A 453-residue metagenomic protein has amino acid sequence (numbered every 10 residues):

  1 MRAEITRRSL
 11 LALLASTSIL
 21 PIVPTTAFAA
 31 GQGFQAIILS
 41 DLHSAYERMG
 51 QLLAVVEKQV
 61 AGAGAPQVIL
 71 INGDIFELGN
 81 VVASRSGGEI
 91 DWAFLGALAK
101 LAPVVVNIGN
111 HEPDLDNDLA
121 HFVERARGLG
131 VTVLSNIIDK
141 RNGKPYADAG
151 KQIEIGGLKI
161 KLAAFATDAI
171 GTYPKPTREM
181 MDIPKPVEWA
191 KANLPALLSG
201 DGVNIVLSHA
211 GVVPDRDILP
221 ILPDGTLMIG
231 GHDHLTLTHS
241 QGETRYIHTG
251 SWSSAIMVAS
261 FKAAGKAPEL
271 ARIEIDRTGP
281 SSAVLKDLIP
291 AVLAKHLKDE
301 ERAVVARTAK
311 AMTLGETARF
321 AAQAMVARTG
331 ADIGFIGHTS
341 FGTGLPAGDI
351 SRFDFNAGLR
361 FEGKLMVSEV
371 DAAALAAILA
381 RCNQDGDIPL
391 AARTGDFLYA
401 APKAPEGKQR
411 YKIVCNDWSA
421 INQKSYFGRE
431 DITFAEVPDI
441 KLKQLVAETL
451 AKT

Functional and structural regions predicted by a protein language model:
M1-R2, D114, Q241, I333: Short amphipathic alpha-helical segments with coiled-coil-like heptad repeat character
M1-T17, P21: N-terminal secretory signal peptides and thylakoid transit peptides that target proteins across membranes
L14-A15, N110, H232, G265 (+2 more regions): Generic short alpha-helical hydrophobic face used as a protein-protein interaction/packing hotspot
F28-P280, E316-A324, Q384: Acidic, metal/ion-coordinating pockets
Q32-G33, L39, S44, S251-R328 (+1 more regions): Catalytic centers of hydrolytic enzymes
